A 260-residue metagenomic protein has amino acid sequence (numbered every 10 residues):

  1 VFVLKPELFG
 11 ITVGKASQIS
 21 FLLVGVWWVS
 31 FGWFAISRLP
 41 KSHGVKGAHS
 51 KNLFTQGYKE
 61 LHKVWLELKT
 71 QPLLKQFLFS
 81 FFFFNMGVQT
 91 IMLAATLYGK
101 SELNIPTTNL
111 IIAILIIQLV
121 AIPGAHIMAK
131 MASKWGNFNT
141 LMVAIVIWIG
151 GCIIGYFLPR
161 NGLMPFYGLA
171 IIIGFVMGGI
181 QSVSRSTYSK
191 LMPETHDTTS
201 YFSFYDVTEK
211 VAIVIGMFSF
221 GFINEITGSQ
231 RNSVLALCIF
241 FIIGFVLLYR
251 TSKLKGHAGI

Functional and structural regions predicted by a protein language model:
V1-V26, F222-F241: A membrane-interface helix-boundary motif in multi-pass transporters
W27-R38, I180, L235-I260: Multi-pass alpha-helical transporter architecture, strongest for 12-TM Major Facilitator/SLC carriers used
P40-L78: Juxtamembrane intracellular "pre-TM" segments in multi-pass secondary transporters
L93-L110: Short amphipathic helix-loop junctions that connect adjacent transmembrane helices in Major Facilitator Superfamily/SLC
P123-N137, N224: Helix-to-loop junctions at the C-terminal end of transmembrane segments in multipass secondary transporters
S133-I147: Cytoplasmic membrane-interface "Motif A"-like loop-to-helix N-cap segments of 12-TM Major Facilitator Superfamily
V146-R160: C-terminal ends and interior cores of transmembrane alpha-helices in multi-pass membrane transporters/permeases
M164-I180: Hydrophobic core of transmembrane alpha-helices in multi-pass small-molecule transporters, especially MFS/SLC-type
